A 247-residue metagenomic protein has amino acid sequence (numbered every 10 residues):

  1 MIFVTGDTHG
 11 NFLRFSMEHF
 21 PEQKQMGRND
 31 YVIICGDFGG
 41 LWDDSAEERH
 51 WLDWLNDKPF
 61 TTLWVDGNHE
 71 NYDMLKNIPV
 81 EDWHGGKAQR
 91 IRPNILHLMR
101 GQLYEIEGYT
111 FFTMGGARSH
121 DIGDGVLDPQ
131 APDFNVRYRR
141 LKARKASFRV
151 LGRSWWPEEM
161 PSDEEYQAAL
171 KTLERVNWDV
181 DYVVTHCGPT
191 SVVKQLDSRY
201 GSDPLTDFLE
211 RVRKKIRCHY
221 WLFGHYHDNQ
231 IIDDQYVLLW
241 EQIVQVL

Functional and structural regions predicted by a protein language model:
M1-F3, L103-T113, Y182, D233-V237: Beta-strand-turn-beta hairpins that frame and shape the catalytic cleft of phosphate-ester-processing enzymes
M1-G10, R153-P161: Acidic/glycine-enriched edge-of-secondary-structure segments
I2-V4, I33-I34, V183, L222: Residue-level marker for buried hydrophobic side chains located in beta-strands that build the well-ordered beta-sheet
T5, N11-I106, S198, P204-L209 (+2 more regions): Core catalytic region of metal-dependent phosphoesterases/phosphodiesterases, especially metallo-beta-lactamase-like
H9, F38-G39, N68-N71, A117-R118 (+2 more regions): Catalytic metal-binding/acid-base residues of hydrolase active sites
D43, D73, I122, V193-K194 (+1 more regions): Generic domain-boundary/flexible-linker signal
P93, E107-R199: Active-site-proximal loop/helix segment associated with metal-binding centers of metalloenzymes
P157-L247: Internal alpha/beta domain cores that form substrate/cofactor-binding pockets in large enzymes and binding proteins
